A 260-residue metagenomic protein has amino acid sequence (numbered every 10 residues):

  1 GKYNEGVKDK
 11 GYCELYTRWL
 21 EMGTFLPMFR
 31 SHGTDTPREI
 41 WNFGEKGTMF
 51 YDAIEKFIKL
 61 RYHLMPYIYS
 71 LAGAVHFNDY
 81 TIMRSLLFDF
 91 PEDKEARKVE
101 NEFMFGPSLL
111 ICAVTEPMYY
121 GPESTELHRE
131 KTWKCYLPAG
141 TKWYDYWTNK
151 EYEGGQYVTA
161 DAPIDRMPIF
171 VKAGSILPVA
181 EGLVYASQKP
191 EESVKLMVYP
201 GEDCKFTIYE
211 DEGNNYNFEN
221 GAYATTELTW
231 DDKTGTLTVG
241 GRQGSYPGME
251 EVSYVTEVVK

Functional and structural regions predicted by a protein language model:
G1-D165: Catalytic-domain carbohydrate-binding cleft regions of carbohydrate-active enzymes
I164-K260: Accessory, solvent-exposed terminal regions and/or long lumenal/extracellular loops of proteins
